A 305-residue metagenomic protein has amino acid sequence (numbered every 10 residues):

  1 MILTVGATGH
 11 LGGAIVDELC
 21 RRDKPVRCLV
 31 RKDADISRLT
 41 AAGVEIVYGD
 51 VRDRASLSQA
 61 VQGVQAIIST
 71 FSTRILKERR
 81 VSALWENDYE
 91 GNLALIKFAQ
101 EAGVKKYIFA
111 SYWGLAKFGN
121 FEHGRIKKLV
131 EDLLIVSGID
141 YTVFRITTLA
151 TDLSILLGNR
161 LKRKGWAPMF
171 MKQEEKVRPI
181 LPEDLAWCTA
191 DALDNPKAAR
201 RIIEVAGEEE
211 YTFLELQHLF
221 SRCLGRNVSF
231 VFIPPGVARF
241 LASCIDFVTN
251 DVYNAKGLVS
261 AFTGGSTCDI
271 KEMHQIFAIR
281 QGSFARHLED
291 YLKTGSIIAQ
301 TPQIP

Functional and structural regions predicted by a protein language model:
M1-K24: N-terminal Rossmann NAD(P)H-binding glycine-rich loop of SDR-like oxidoreductase domains
R31-E101, A116: NAD(P)H-binding glycine-rich loop region in Rossmannoid oxidoreductase-like domains and their noncatalytic homologs
T73-R163: Glycine-/Pro-rich loop/turn segments that contact NAD(P) or position catalytic residues in Rossmann-like domains
G91, M171-L193, R201: Substrate-positioning beta->alpha
T151-R160, A192-I203, G225-V228: Glycine/proline-rich active-site loop of Rossmann-fold NAD(P)-dependent oxidoreductases
K176-E183, V205-R222, F232-S243, G282: Substrate-binding strand-loop-helix patch in Rossmann-like NAD(P)-dependent oxidoreductase/epimerase domains
H218-T267, T301-I304: Terminal hydrophobic/aromatic helix or amphipathic segment near a protein terminus
C268-P305: Amphipathic terminal alpha-helices
